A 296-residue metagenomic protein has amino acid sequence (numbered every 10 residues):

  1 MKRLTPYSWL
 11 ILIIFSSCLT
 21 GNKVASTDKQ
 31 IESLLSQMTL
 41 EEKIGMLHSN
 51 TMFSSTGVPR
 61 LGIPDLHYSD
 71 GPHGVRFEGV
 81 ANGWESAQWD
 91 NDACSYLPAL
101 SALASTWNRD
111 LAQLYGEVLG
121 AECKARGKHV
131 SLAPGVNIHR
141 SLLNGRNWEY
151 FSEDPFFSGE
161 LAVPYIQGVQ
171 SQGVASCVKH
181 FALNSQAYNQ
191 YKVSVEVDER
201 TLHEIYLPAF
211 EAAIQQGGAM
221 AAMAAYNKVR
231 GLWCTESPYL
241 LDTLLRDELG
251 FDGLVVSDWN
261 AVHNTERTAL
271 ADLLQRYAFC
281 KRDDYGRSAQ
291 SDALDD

Functional and structural regions predicted by a protein language model:
K2-L12: Sec-dependent signal peptide recognition, specifically the positively charged N-region followed immediately by
S17-D296: Glycoside hydrolase catalytic-domain context in secreted enzymes
